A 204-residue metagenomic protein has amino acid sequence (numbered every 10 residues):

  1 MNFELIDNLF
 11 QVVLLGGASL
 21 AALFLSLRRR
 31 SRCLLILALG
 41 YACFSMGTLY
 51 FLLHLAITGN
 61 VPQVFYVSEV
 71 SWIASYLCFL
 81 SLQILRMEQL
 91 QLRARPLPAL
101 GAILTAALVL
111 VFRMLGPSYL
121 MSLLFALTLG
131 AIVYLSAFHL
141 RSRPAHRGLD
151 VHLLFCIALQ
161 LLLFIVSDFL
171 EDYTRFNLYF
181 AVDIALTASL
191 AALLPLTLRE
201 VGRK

Functional and structural regions predicted by a protein language model:
M1-G17, V111-F125, F180: Hydrophobic transmembrane alpha-helical segments in integral membrane proteins
F10-A22, C33-I57, S68-Y76, D150-E171 (+1 more regions): Hydrophobic alpha-helical transmembrane segments of multi-pass membrane proteins
A18-R30, L52-A99, S136-A137, L194-V201: Internal transmembrane alpha-helix with an interfacial aromatic "cap," most often the third helix
R28-C43, L90-L100, R143-C156, K204: Membrane-interfacial loop-to-transmembrane alpha-helix junctions, especially the N-terminal start
G40-G47, S71-I84, A94-G116, L124-L135 (+1 more regions): Alpha-helical transmembrane segments of multi-pass integral membrane proteins
A56-Q63, L110-S122, L170-F176: Membrane-interface helix caps and helix-loop-helix hairpins in membrane proteins
E69, M121-A131, Y179-T187: Hydrophobic core segments of alpha-helical transmembrane domains in multi-pass membrane proteins
V133-K204: C-terminal transmembrane-bundle signature of multipass membrane proteins, characterized by strong activation on
